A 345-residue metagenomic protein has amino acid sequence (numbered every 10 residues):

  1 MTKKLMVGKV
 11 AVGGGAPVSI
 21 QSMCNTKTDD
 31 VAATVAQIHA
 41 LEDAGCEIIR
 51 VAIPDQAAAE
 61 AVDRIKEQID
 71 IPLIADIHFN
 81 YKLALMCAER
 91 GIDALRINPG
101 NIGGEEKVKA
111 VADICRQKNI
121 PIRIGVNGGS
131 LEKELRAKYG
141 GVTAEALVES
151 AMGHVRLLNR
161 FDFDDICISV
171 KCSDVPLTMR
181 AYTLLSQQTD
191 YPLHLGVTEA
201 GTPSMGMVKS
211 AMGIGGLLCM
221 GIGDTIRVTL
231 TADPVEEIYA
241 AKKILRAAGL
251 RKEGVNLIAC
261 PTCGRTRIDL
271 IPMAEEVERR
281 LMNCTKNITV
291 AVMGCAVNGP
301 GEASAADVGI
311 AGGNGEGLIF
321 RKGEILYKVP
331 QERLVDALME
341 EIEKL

Functional and structural regions predicted by a protein language model:
M1-S22, R116, R279: N-terminal amphipathic alpha-helix/helix-capping segment at the start of soluble metabolic enzymes
G15-A33, A52, I71-F79, L135-V148 (+1 more regions): Active-site mouth loops of central-metabolism enzymes
V18-C24, I49-V51, L73-I77, L95-I97 (+6 more regions): Hydrophobic faces of well-ordered beta-strands that scaffold small-molecule active sites in alpha/beta enzyme cores
N25, D30-V31, E42-I65, R96-G104 (+1 more regions): Glycine-rich, proline-tolerant flexible connector loops at the mouths of alpha/beta enzymes
D55-I77, A110-I122, Y182-L193, V277-R279: Alpha-helix-loop-beta-strand connector modules within alpha/beta enzyme cores
Q68-I71, A88-L95, R116-N119, S186-P192 (+3 more regions): Glycine-enriched alpha-helix->loop->beta-strand junction motifs that scaffold or abut catalytic
K82-R123: Hydrophobic or amphipathic alpha-helical targeting/insertion segments
N127, L135-N283: Catalytic alpha/beta core domains of metabolic enzymes, predominantly
